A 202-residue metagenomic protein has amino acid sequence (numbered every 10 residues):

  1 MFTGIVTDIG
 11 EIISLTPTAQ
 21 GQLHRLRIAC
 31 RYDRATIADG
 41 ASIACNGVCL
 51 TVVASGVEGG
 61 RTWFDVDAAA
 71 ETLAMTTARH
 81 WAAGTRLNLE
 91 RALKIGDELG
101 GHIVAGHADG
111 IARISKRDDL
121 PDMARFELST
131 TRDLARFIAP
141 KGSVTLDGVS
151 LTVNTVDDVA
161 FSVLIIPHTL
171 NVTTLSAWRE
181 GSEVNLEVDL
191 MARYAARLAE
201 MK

Functional and structural regions predicted by a protein language model:
M1-K202: Conserved loop->alpha-helix
